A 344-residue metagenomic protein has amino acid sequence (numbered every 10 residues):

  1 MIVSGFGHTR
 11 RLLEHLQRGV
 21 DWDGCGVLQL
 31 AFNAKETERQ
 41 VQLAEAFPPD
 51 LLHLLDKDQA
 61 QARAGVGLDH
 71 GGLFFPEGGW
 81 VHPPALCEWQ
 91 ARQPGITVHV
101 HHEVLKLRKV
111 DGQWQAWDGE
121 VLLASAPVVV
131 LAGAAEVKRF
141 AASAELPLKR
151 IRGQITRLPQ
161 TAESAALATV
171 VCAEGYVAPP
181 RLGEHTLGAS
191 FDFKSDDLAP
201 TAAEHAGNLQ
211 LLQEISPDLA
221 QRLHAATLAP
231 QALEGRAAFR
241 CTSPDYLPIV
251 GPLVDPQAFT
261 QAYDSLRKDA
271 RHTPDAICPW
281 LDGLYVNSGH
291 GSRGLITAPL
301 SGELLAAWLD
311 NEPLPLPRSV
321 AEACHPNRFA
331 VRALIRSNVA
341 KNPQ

Functional and structural regions predicted by a protein language model:
M1-R63: Dinucleotide-binding Rossmann-like beta1-alpha1 core, especially the glycine-rich loop that anchors the ADP
V3-S4, L30-T37, G72-A91, A199-A203 (+1 more regions): Short beta-strand to alpha-helix junction loop
L30, L107, Y176-P179, V250: A structural signal for short hydrophobic beta-strand segments in well-ordered beta-sheet cores
H53-L55, T97-H99, Q231-L233: General small-molecule cofactor/ligand-binding pocket signal
A64-D69, R108-Q115, T242-Y246: A short, glycine/Asx- and small/polar-enriched loop/turn that sits immediately N-terminal to a beta-strand
L73-V128, A132: Helical element adjacent to the flavin cofactor pocket in flavoenzyme catalytic cores
K109-V110, W117-T242, A258: Flavin-dependent oxidoreductases
H224-Q344: C-terminal catalytic lobe of FAD-dependent flavoproteins
